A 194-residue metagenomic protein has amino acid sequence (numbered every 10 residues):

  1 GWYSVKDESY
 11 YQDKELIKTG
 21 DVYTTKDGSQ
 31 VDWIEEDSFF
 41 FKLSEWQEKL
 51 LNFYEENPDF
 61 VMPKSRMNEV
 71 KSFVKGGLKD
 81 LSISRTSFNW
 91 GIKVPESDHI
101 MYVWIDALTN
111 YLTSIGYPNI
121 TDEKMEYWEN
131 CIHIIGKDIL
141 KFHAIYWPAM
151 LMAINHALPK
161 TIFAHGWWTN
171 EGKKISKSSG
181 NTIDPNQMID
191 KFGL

Functional and structural regions predicted by a protein language model:
G1, Y11-T19: Short, flexible, mixed-charge glycine/proline-rich loop motifs that serve as phosphate/nucleic-acid-contacting
Y3-K6, T19, Y23-L194: Structured secondary-structure scaffolds
